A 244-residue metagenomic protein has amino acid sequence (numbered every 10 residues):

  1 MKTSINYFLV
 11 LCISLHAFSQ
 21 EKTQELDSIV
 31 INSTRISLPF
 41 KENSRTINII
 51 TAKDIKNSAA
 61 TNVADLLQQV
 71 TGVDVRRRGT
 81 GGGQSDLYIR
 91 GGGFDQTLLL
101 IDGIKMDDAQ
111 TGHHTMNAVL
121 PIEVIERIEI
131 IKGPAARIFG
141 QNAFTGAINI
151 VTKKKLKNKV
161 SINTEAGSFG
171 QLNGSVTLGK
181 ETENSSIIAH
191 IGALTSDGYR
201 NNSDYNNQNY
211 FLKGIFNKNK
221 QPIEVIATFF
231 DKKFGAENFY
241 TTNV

Functional and structural regions predicted by a protein language model:
D27, S85, G146, V160 (+3 more regions): Hydrophobic, lipid-facing positions within transmembrane beta-strands of outer-membrane proteins
S28-K56, D86: N-terminal periplasmic "start-of-domain" segments of outer-membrane beta-barrel proteins
A64, Q68-I104, D108, E126: Extracytoplasmic beta-strand/coil segments of soluble accessory domains associated with Gram-negative outer-membrane
D86, I104-K132, I150-K153: Short acidic/polar hinge/loop motifs at secondary-structure boundaries that mediate gating or recognition
G91, T152, G179-K180, F216-K218: Residue-level signature of outer-membrane beta-barrel architecture
T97, L156-V160, L172, E183-I187 (+2 more regions): Outer-envelope beta-barrel architecture signal
A147, T152-K180, H190-S203: Short strand-turn segments of transmembrane beta-barrel domains in outer membranes, especially the first one or two
S196-S203, K220-V244: Flexible loop and strand-edge segments within Gram-negative outer membrane beta-barrel domains
